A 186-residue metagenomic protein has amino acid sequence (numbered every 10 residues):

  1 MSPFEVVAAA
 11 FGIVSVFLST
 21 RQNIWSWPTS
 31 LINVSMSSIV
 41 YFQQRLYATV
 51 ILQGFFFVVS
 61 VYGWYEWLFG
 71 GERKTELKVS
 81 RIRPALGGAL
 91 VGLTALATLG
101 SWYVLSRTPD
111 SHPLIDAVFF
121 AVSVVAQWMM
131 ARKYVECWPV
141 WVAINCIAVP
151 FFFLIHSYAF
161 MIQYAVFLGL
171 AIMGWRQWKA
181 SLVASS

Functional and structural regions predicted by a protein language model:
M1-Q22, S26, N33, W67-E72 (+1 more regions): Polytopic alpha-helical membrane-helix bundles and their juxtamembrane interface segments in multi-pass membrane
V7, T49-V58, Y164-A165: Individual alpha-helical transmembrane segments in multi-pass integral membrane proteins
Q22-W25, S37-L52: Helix-loop junctions on the outward
I39-V40, Q44-L46, F56-V59, K74-S80: Interfacial loop at the N-terminal end of multi-pass membrane proteins
G54-G71: Membrane-water interface of transmembrane alpha-helices
